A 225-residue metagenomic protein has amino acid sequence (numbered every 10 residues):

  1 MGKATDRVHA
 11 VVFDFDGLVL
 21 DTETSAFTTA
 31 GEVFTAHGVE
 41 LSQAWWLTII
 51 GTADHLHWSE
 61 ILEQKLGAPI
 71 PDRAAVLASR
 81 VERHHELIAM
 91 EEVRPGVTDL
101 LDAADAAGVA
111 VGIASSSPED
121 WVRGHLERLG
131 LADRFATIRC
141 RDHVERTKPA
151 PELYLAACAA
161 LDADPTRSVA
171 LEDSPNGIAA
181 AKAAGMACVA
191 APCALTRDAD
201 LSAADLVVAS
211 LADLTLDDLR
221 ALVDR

Functional and structural regions predicted by a protein language model:
M1-H9, D102-A106, P118-R225: Asp-based, Mg2+/Mn2+-dependent phosphohydrolase catalytic module
A4-A107, D120: N-terminal helical cap/lid subdomain that shapes the substrate entry/recognition surface in HAD-like hydrolases
D16, I50, P95, V111 (+3 more regions): Short glycine-rich loop/turn motifs that provide flexible caps or phosphate-binding loops at active sites
V19, V93, V111, R146 (+1 more regions): Conserved SAM-binding loop
E40, A110, A187: Residue-level detector of anion-binding/catalytic polar loops
